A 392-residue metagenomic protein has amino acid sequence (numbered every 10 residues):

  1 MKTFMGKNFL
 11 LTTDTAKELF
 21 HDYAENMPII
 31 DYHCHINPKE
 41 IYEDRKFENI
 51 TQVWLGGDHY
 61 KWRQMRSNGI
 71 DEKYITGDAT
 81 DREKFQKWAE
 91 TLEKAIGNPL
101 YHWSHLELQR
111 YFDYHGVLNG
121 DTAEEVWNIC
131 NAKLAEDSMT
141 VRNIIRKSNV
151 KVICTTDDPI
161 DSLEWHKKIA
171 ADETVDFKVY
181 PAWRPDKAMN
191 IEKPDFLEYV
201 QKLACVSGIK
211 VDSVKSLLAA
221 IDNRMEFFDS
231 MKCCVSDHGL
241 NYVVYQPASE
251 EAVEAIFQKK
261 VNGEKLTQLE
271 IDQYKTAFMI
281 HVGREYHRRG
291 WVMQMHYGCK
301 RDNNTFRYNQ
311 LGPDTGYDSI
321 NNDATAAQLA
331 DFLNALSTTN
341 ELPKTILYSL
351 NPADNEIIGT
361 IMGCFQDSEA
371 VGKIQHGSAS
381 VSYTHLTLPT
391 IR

Functional and structural regions predicted by a protein language model:
K2-T80: An N-terminal structural lobe/cap that precedes and organizes the functional/catalytic core across diverse proteins
E18-H21, A135-R146, S162-K178, E198-K344 (+2 more regions): Histidine/acidic residue-rich metal-binding segments in metalloenzymes
I30-Y32, C154-T155, V179-W183, S236-H238 (+3 more regions): Hydrophobic faces of well-ordered beta-strands that scaffold small-molecule active sites in alpha/beta enzyme cores
H33-N37, H296, H385: Histidine-centered divalent metal-coordination motifs
H35, D158, R184-A188, G239-V243 (+3 more regions): Active-site beta-loop-alpha junctions enriched in small/polar residues
F47-T155, P159-A171, L218-M231: Alpha-helical scaffold segments that flank or form the walls of functional sites
F177, P181-E198: Extended, H/D-rich, highly charged conserved domains that either
T384-T390: Conserved small/polar residues in nucleotide/adenosyl-binding loops
